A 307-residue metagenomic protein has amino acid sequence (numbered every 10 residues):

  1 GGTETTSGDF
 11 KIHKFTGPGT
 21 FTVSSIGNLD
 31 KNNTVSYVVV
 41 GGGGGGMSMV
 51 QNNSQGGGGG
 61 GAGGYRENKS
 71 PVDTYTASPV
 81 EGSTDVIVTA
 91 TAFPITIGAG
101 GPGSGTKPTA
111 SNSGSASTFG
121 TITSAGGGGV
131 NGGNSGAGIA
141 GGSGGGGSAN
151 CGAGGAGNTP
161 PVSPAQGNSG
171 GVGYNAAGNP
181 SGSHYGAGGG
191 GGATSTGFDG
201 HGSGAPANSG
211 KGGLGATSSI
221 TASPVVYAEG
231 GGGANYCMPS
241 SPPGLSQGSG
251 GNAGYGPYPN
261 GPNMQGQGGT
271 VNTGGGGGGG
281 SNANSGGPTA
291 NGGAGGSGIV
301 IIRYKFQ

Functional and structural regions predicted by a protein language model:
G1-Q307: Low-complexity, glycine/proline-biased repetitive segments and flexible coils/loops
